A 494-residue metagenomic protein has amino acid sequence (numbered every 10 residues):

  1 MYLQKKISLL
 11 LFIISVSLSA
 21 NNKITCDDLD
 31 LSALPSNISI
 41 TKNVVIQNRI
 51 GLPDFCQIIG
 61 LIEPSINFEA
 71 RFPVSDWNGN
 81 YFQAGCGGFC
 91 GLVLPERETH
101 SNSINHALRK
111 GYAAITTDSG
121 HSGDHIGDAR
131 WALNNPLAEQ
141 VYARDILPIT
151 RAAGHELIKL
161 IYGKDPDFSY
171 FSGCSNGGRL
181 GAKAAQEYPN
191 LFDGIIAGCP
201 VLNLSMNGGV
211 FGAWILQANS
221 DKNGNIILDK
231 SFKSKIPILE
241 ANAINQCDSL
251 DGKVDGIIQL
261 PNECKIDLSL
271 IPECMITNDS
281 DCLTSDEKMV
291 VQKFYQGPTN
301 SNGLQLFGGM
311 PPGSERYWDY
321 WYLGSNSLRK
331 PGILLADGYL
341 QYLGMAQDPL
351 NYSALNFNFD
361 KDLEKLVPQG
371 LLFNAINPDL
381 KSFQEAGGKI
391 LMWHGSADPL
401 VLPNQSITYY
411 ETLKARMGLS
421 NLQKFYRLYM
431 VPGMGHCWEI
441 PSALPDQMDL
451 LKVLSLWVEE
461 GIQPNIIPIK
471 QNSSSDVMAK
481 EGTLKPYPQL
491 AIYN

Functional and structural regions predicted by a protein language model:
F12-A20: Hydrophobic h-region of N-terminal signal peptides that target proteins for export in Gram-negative bacteria
A20-N80, A84, L92-N102, L250-I258 (+3 more regions): Catalytic-loop region of hydrolases
G88-G163, G209-V210, Q217, N351-L363 (+2 more regions): Cap/lid segment of the alpha/beta-hydrolase catalytic domain
G173-G177, G181: Gly/Ala-rich beta-loop-alpha elbow adjacent to hydrolase catalytic centers
K183-A185, N190-S301, M430, P445 (+1 more regions): A catalytic-pocket lid/entrance helix-loop region that shapes and gates access to the active site across common
M392-H394: Short beta-strand/loop motif that positions the catalytic acidic residue of the alpha/beta-hydrolase fold
L400-N404: Conserved alpha/beta-hydrolase "acid-adjacent" motif
F425-I440, S474: Histidine-bearing beta->alpha loop at or near hydrolase active sites
